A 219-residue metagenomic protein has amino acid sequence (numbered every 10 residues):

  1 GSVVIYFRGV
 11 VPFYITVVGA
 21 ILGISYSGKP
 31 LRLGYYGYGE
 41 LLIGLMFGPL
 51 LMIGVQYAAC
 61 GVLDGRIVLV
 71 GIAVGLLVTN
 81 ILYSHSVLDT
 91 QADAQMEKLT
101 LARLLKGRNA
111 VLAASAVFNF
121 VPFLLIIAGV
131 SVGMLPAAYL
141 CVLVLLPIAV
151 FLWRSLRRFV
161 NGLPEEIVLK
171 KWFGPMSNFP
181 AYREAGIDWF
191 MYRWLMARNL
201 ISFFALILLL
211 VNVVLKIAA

Functional and structural regions predicted by a protein language model:
G1-S27, S115-V168, A219: Transmembrane helix-loop-helix
G1-V62: Intramembrane alpha-helical segments
P12-I24, D64-S84: Membrane-embedded alpha-helical segments that form the functional core of polytopic membrane enzymes, especially those
I24-F47, T90-A116, L152-L210: Interhelical loop and helix-boundary elements at the membrane-water interface of polytopic inner-membrane proteins
L42, M46, A73-L76, N80 (+1 more regions): Residue-level hotspots within pore-lining transmembrane alpha-helices of multi-pass secondary transporters
L51, L77-I81, V121-L125, I148-L152 (+1 more regions): Alpha-helical transmembrane segments of multipass membrane proteins
A73, C141-P147, N199-I207: Small-residue-rich transmembrane alpha-helices that serve as helix-helix interface/gating elements in multipass
L208-A219: Juxtamembrane boundary at the C-terminal end of a transmembrane helix
